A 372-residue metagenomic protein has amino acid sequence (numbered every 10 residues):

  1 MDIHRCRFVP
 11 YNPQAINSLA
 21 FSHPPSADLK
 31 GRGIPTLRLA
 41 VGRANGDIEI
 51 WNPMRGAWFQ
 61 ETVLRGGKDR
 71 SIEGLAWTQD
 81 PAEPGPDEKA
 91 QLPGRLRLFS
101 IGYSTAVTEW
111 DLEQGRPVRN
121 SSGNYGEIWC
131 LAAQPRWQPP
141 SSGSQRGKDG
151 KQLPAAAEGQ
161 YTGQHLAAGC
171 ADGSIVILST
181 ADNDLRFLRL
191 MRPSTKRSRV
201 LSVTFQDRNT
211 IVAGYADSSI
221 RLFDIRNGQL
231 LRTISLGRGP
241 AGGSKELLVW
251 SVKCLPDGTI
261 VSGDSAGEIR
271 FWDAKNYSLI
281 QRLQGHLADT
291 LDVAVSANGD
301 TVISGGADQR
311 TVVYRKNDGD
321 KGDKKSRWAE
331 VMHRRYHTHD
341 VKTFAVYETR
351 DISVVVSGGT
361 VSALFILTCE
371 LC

Functional and structural regions predicted by a protein language model:
C6-Y11, Q60-G67, P117-G123, F187-T195 (+3 more regions): Short C-terminal beta-strands that terminate individual repeats in beta-propeller domains, predominantly WD40 blades
P13-K30, D69-A90, G126-E158, K196-F205 (+3 more regions): Canonical WD40 repeat/beta-propeller blade segments in eukaryotic WD-repeat proteins
S26-A40, A82-F99, P117-R119, Q138-G143 (+9 more regions): Structural hallmark of WD40 beta-propellers
A40-V63: Beta-propeller domains
G42-N45, I101-S104, G169-D172, G214-D217 (+3 more regions): Conserved strand-to-loop turn within each blade of WD40 beta-propeller repeats
P53-G56, L112-G115, T180-N183, I225-G228 (+3 more regions): Short loop/turn segments that connect beta-strands within beta-propeller blades
T343-L371: Blade-level signature of beta-propeller repeat domains, shared across WD40, Kelch, NHL, RCC1 and BNR/Asp-box propellers
